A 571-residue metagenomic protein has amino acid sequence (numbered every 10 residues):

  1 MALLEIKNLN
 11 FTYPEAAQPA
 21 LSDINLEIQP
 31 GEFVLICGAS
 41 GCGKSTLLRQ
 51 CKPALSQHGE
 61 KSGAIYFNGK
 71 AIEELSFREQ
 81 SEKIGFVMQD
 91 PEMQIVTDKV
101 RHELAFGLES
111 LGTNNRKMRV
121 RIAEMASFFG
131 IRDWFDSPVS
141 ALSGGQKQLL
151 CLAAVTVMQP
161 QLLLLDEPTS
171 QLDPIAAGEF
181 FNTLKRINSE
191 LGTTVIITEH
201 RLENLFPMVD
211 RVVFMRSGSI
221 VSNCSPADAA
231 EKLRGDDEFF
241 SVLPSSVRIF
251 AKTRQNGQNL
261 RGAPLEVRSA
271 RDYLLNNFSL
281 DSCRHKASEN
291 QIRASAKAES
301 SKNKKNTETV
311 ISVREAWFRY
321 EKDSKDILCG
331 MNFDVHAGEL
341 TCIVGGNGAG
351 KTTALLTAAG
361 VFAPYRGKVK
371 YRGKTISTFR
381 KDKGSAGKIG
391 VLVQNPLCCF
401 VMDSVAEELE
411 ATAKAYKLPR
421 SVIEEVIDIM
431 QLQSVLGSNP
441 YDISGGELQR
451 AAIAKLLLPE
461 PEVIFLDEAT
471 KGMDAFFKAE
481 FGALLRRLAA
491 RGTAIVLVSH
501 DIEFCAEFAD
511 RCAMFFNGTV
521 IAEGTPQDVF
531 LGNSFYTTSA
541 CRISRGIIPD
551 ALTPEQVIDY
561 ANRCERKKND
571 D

Functional and structural regions predicted by a protein language model:
K52, A359: Helix-to-loop junction immediately C-terminal to a conserved catalytic motif
E60-K70, G367-S377, S385: Conserved ABC transporter NBD signature motif
R116-W134, L418-V435: Conserved ABC ATPase "signature" region
P138-L142, N439-I443, E447: Conserved ABC ATPase signature
L163-D166, I464-D467: Catalytic Walker B motif of ABC-type/P-loop ATPase nucleotide-binding domains
E199-H200, S499-H500: H-loop/switch region of ABC-family ATPase nucleotide-binding domains
G235-N306, Y536-D571: ABC ATPase nucleotide-binding domains
